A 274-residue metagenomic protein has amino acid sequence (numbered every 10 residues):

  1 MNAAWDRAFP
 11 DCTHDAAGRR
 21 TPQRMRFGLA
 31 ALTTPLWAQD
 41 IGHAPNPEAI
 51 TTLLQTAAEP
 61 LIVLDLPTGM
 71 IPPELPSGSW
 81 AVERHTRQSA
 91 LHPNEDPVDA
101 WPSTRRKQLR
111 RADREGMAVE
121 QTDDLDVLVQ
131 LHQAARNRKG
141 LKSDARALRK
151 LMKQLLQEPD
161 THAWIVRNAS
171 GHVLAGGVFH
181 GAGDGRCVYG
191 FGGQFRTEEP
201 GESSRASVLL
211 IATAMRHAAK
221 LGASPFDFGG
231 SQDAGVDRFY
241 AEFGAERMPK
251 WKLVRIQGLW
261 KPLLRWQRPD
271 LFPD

Functional and structural regions predicted by a protein language model:
M1-A4, R24-A30, P73-D96, K220-D274: Active-site/acyl-donor-binding loops of N-acyltransferases
M1-L29, G69-T86, P97-P200: A conserved beta-strand-loop-helix scaffold within acyl/acetyltransferase catalytic domains
P35-I41, A57-D65, S224-F226: Hydrophobic beta-strand segments of well-ordered beta-sheets in folded domains
L36-E48, L91-N94, G192-S204: A short, internal acetyl-CoA/4′-phosphopantetheine-binding micro-motif in the GNAT/acyltransferase core
N46-H85: Non-catalytic accessory segments adjacent to catalytic cores
L53, D160-L264: Aromatic (often tryptophan-rich) hydrophobic motifs at membrane interfaces
D65, T122, F228-G230: Short His-Asn-centered micro-motif
